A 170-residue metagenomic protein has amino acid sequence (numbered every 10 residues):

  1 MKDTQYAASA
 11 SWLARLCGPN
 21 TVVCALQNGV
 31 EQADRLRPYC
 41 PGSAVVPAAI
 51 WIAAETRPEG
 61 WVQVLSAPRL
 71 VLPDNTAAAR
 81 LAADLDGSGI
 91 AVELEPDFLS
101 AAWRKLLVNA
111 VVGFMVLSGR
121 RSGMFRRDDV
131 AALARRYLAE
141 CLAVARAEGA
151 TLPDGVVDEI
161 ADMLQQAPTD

Functional and structural regions predicted by a protein language model:
M1-W61: Rossmann-like NAD(P)(H) cofactor-binding subdomain of soluble oxidoreductases
R15-L16, R35-A44, P58-D158: Internal alpha-helical scaffold of NAD(P)-dependent oxidoreductase catalytic cores
P19-N20, S88, A167: Structured helix-beta-strand junction loops
I50-I52, I90, I160: Weak global preference for isoleucine
G155-D170: Basic, nucleic-acid-binding surfaces and adjacent catalytic neighborhoods in DNA/RNA-processing proteins
